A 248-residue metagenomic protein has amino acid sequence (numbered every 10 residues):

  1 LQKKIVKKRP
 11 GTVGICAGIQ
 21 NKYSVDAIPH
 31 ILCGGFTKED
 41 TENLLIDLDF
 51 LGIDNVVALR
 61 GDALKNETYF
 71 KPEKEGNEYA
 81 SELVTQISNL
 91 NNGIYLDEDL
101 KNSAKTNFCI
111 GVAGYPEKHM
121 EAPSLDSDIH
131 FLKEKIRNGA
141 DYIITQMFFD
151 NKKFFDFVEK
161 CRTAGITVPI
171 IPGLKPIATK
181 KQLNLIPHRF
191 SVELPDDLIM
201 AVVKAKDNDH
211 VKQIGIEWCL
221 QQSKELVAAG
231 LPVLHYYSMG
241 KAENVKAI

Functional and structural regions predicted by a protein language model:
L1-I15, L64-E75, A140-D156, S238-K241: Glycine-rich, proline-tolerant flexible connector loops at the mouths of alpha/beta enzymes
L1-K4, H30-G34, G61-D62, A113-H119 (+4 more regions): Active-site beta-loop-alpha junctions enriched in small/polar residues
Y23-A27, G52-D54, T106-F108, A140-D141 (+2 more regions): Short, well-ordered coil/turn segments that N-cap beta-strands
T37-D49, S127-F131, D156-E159, T179-L185 (+1 more regions): Catalytic cores of alpha/beta
K38-L45, P123-E134, G215-E225: Short, acidic/polar
K38-Q86: Flexible, glycine-rich active-site loops centered on histidine and acidic residues that chelate a metal or position
L48, K135, G139, P172 (+1 more regions): Conserved, mostly hydrophobic/aromatic
K74-K105, V112-E121, D128, E159 (+2 more regions): Active-site pocket-lining/capping segments in soluble small-molecule metabolic enzymes
